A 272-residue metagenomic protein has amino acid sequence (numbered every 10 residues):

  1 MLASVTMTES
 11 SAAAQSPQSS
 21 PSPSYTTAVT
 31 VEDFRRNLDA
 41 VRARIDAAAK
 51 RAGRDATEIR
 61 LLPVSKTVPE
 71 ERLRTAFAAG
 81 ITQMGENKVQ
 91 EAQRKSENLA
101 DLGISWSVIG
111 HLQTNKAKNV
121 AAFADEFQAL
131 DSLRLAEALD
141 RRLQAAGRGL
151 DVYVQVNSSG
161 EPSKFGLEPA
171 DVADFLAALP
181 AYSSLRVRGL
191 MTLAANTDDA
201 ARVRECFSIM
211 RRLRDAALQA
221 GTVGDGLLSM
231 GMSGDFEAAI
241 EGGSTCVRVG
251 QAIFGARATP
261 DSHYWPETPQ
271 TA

Functional and structural regions predicted by a protein language model:
M1-L2, T30: Generic alpha-helical structural signal
L2, E9-S11, Y25, I45-D46: Short, intrinsically disordered, low-complexity terminal segments
S4-S11, S16-S20: Low-acidity, Ser/Thr- and Arg-rich intrinsically disordered low-complexity segments
P17, P21-G234, I240-G242, F254-A256 (+2 more regions): Conserved alpha/beta-domain cores
Q251: Glycine/alanine-rich phosphate-binding loops at beta-alpha junctions
D261-S262: Short, compositionally biased
